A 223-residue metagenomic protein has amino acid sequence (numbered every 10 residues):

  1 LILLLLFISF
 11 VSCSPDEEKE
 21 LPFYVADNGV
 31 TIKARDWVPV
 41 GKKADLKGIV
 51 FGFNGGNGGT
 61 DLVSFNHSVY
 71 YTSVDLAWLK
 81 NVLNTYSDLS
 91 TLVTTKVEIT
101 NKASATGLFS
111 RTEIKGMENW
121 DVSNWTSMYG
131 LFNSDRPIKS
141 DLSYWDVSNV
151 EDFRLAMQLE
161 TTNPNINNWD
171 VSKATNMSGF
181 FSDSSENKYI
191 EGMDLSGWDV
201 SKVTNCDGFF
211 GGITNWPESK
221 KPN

Functional and structural regions predicted by a protein language model:
L1-L4: Sec-dependent signal peptide recognition, specifically the positively charged N-region followed immediately by
S9-S12: C-terminal motif of bacterial Sec signal peptides marking the signal peptidase cleavage site
E17-N223: Negatively charged
